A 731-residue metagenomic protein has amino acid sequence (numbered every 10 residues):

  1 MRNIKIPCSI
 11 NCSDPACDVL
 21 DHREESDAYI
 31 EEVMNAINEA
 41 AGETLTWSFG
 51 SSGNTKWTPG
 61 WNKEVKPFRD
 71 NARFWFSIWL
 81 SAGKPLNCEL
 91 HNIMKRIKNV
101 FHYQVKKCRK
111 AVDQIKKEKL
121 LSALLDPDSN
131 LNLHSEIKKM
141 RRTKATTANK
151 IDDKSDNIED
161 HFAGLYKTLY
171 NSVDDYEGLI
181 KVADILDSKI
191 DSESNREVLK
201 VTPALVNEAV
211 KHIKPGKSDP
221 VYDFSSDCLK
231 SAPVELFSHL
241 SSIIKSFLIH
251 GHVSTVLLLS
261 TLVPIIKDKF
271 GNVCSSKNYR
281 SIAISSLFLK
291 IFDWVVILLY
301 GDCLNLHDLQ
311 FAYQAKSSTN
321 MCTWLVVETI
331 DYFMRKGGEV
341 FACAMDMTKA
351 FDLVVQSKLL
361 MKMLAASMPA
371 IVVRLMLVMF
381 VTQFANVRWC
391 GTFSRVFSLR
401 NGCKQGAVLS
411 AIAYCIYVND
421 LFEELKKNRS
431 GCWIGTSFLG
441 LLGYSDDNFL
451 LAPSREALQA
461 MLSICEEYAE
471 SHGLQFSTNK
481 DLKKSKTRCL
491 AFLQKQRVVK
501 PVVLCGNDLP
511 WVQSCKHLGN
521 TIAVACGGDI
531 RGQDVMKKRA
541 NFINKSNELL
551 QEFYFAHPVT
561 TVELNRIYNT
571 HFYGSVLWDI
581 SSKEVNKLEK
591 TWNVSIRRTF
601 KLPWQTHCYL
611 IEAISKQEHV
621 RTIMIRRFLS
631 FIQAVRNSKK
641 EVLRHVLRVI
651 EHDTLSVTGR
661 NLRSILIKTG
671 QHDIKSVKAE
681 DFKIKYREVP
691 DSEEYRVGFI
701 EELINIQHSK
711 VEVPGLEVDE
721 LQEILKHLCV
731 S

Functional and structural regions predicted by a protein language model:
M1-N54, N541, K545-L549, V657-T658 (+1 more regions): Surface polyanion/phosphate-binding segment centered on an Asp-His-Pro turn
S9, N71, W79, S129-K277 (+9 more regions): Surface-exposed loop/turn segments and immediately adjacent short secondary-structure elements within folded domains
A36-G60, I78-V201, I650-H672: Basic/polar low-complexity segments
T46-G53, T58, S445-D446, K480-Q494 (+1 more regions): Non-catalytic, peripheral interaction segments enriched in hydrophobic/basic residues
V182, R196, G391, S477-Q513: Short, conserved micro-motifs composed of acidic
S192-I416, S731: Conserved pre-catalytic core of RNA-dependent polymerases
V296-F311, A413-S445, F449: Active-site palm subdomain of RNA-directed nucleic acid polymerases
Y568, W592, P603-V730: Extended C-terminal regions of large enzymes
